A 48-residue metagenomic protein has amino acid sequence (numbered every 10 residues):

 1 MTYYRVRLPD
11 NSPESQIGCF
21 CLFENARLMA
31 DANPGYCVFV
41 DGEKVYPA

Functional and structural regions predicted by a protein language model:
M1-Q16, Y36, V40: Short aromatic-glycine-(Arg/Gly/Cys) micro-motifs in beta-strand/loop hairpins
Y4, F20-F23, Y46: Aromatic (phenylalanine/tyrosine) cluster motif
R7-P9, M29, Y46: Small/flexible residues
N11-S12, I17, C21-M29, N33-G35: Acidic, low-complexity, intrinsically disordered interaction modules
D31-A48: Short, mixed-charge low-complexity intrinsically disordered segments
